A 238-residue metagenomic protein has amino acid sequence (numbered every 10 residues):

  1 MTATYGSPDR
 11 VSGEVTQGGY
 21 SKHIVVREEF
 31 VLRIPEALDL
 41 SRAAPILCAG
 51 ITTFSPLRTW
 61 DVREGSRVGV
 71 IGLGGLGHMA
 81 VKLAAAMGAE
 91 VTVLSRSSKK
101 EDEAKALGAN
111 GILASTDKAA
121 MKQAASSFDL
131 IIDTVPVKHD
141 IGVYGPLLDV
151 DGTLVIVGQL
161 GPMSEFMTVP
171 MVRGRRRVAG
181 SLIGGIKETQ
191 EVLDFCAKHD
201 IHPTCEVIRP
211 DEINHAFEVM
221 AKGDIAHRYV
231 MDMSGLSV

Functional and structural regions predicted by a protein language model:
M1-V31: Glycine-rich phosphate/adenylate-binding loop and adjacent beta-alpha elements of nucleotide- or dinucleotide-binding
E14-Y20, E36-R58, I71-M79: A glycine-rich, Thr/Ser-enriched phosphate-binding loop motif common to dinucleotide/cofactor-binding enzymes
R58-R63, P146: Glycine-rich helix-loop-beta junction characteristic of Rossmann-like nucleotide cofactor-binding loops
E64-L73, L83-V143: Adenosine-nucleotide cofactor-binding segment
R67, G152-T153, R177: Short glycine-centered segments of the SAM/dcSAM-binding site in methyltransferase folds
L148-V150: Helix-to-beta-strand junctions that scaffold the AdoMet/dcAdoMet cofactor pocket in Class I SAM-dependent enzymes
G158-R175, I186-D194: Rossmann-fold NAD(P)-binding glycine/threonine-rich loop
I186-V238: C-terminal hydrophobic helical "lid"/dimerization subdomain of Rossmann-like NAD(P)H-dependent oxidoreductases
